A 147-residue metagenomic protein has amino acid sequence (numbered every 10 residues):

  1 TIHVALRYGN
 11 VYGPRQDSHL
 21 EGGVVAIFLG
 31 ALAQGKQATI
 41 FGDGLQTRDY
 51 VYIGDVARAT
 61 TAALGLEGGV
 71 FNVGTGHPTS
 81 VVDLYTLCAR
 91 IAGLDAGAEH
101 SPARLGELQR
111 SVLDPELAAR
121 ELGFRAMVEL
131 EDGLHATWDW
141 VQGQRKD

Functional and structural regions predicted by a protein language model:
T1-P14: Conserved beta-loop-beta element that borders a ligand/cofactor-binding pocket
R15-L20: Short, solvent-exposed loop/turn segments at secondary-structure boundaries
G30-D147: C-terminal substrate-binding subdomain of Rossmann-fold SDR/epimerase-dehydratase oxidoreductases
